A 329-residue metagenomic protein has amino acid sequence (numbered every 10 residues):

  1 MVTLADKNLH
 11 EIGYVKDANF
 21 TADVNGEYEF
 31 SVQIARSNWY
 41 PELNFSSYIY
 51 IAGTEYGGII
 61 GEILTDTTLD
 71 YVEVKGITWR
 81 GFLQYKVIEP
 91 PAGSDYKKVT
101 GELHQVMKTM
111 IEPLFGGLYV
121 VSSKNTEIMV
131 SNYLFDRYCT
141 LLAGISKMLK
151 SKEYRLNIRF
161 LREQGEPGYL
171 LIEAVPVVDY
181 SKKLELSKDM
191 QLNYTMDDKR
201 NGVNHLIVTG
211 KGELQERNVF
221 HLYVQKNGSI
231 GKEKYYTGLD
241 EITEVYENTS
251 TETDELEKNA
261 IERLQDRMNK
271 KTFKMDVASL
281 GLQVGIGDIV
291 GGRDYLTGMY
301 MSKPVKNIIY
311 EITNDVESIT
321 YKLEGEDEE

Functional and structural regions predicted by a protein language model:
M1-N25, S187-M196: Solvent-exposed edge beta-strands and adjacent loop segments that serve as assembly or binding interfaces
E27-S31, L64-W79, Y310-G325: Short, solvent-exposed secondary-structure boundary/capping segments
F30-N38, F273-L280: Short alpha-helix capping/helix-loop boundary micro-motifs
V32, G76, P91-V121, L134-R162 (+2 more regions): Amphipathic, non-transmembrane alpha-helical segments in extracytoplasmic/periplasmic proteins
S37-V121: Surface-exposed cap/loop segments at beta↔alpha junctions
E42-I49, Y138, S187, G287: Glycine-centered loop/turn motifs
L64-E73, T78-L83, K124-V203: Short beta-strand-centered interaction patches in the first periplasmic/extracellular domains of large envelope
V177-D266, K271-D315: Acidic, small/polar-enriched beta strand-loop surface segments
